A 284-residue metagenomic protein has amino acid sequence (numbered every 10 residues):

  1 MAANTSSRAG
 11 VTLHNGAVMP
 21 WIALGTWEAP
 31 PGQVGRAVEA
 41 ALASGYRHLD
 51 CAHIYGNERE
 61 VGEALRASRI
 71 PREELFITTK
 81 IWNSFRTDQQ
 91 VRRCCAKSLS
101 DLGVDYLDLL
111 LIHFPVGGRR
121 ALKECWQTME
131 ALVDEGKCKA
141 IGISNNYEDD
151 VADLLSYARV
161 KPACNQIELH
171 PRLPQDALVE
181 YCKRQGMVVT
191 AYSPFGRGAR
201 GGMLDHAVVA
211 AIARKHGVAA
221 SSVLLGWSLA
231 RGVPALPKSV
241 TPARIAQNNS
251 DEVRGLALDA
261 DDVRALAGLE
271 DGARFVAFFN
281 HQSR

Functional and structural regions predicted by a protein language model:
M1-L75, G196-G198, A265: N-terminal binding-site loop/beta-alpha segment at the start of enzyme catalytic domains that lines or forms
A3-V11, R59-L65, R93-K97, E148-V151 (+1 more regions): Alpha-helical scaffolding within the catalytic cores of extracellular/periplasmic polymer-degrading hydrolases
A29-G32, C51-E60, S84-Q89, G117-R120 (+2 more regions): Acidic-and-aromatic substrate-binding clefts and catalytic sites of carbohydrate-active enzymes
A29-L42, T87-L102, D149-A152: Short, acidic/polar
Y46, V104-L107, C138, P162: A structural motif
R72-R86, Y106-P115, L169: A short, structured active-site edge motif that brings together acidic residues
V91-I112, A131-E135: CE4/NodB-like, metal-dependent polysaccharide N-deacetylase domain that modifies extracellular/periplasmic N-acetylated
F114-R284: Beta/alpha (TIM)-barrel catalytic core signal, keyed to glycine-rich beta->alpha loops juxtaposed to Asp/Glu that bind
